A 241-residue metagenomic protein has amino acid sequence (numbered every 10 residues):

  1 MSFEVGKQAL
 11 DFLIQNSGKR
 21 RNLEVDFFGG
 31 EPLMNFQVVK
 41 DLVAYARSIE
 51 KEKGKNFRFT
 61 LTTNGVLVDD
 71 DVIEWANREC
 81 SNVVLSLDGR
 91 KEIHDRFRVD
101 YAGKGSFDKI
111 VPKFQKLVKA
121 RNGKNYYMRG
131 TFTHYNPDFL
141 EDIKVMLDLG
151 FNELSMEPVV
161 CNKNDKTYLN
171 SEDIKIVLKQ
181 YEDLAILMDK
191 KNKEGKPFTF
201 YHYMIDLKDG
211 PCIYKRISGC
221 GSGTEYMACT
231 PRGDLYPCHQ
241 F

Functional and structural regions predicted by a protein language model:
M1, M34, I176: Catalytic cores of large soluble enzymes that bind and process phosphate-bearing ligands
S2, D69, L169-D173: General structural signal for secondary-structure boundaries
F3-F28, N35-C161: Radical SAM/AdoMet-radical enzyme domain recognition
E31-M34, V38, G221, E225: Secondary-structure capping and boundary motifs in well-ordered enzyme cores
R96-V111, Q115, K119-G223, A228-R232: Radical SAM enzyme [4Fe-4S]-AdoMet core and its adjacent flexible, acidic and glycine-rich loops/tails across
